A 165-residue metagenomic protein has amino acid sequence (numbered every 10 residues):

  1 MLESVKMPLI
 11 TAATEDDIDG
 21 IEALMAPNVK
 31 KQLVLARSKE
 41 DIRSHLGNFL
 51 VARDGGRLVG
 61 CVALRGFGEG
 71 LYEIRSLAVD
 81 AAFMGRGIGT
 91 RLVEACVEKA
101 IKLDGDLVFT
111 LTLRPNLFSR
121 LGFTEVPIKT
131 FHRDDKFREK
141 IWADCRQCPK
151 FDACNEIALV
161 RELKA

Functional and structural regions predicted by a protein language model:
L2-A36, V51-D54, E156-A165: Short amphipathic alpha-helix that is part of the acyltransferase structural core
L9, K102-V108: Short active-site oxyanion
D17, G70, L113-R114: A generic "binding-loop/recognition-motif" signal
A36-F49, R53-D54, G60-L71, R75-L77: A conserved beta-strand-loop-helix scaffold within acyl/acetyltransferase catalytic domains
L77-M84, L113-R114: A short, internal acetyl-CoA/4′-phosphopantetheine-binding micro-motif in the GNAT/acyltransferase core
G85-A100, T110: Conserved acetyl-CoA-binding loop-helix of GNAT-fold acetyltransferases
D106, T112-K140: Conserved active-site alpha-helix within GNAT-family acetyltransferase domains
F131-A165: C-terminal "cap" of GNAT-fold acetyltransferases
